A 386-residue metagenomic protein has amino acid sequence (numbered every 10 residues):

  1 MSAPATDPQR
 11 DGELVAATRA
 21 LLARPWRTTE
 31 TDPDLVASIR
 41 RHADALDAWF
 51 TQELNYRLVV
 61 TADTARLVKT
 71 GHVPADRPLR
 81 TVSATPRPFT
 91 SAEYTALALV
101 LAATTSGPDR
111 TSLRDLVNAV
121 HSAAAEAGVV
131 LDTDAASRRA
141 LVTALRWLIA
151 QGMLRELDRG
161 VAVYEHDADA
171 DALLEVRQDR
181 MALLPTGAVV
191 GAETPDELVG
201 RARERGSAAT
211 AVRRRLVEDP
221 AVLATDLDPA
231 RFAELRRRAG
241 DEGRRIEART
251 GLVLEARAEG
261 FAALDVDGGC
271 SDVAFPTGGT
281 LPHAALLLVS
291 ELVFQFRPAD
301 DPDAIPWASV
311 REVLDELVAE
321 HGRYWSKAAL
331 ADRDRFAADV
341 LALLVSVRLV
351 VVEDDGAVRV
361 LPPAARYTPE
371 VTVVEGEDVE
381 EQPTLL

Functional and structural regions predicted by a protein language model:
M1-T85, R159-G269: Eukaryotic partner-binding/assembly regions in large regulatory complexes
Q9, T90-S112, P282-A304: Positively charged, polyanion-binding regions of nucleic-acid-associated proteins
T18-A37, G107-L131, V222-T225, D300-A329: Short acidic, hydrophobic short linear motifs in intrinsically disordered regions
S38-W49, D134-A150, A329-L343: Short amphipathic alpha-helical interaction segments
L54-L58, L145, I149-G160, A248-E255 (+2 more regions): A short, conserved structural fragment
V100-A172: Internal, well-ordered domain-core segments that constitute the primary functional module of diverse proteins
R155, G160-L198, S346-L386: C-terminal engagement modules used by replication, chromatin/transcription, nuclear envelope/ESCRT, and ubiquitin
F294-A299, S309-L386: C-terminal functional regions that serve as terminal interaction/effector modules
